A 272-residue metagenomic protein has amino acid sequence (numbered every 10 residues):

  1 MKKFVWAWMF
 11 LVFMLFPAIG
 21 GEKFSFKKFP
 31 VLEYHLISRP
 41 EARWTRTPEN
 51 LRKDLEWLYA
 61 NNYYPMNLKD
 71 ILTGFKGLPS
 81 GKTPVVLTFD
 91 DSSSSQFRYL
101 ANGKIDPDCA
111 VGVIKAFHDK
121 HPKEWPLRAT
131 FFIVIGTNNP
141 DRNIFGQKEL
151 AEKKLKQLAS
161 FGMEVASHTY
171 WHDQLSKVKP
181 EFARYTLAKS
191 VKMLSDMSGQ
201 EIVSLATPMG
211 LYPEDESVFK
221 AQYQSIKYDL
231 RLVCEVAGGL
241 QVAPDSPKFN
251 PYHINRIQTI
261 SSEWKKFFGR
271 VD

Functional and structural regions predicted by a protein language model:
M1-F4: Positively charged n-region of N-terminal signal peptides that target proteins for export
A7-L15: Bacterial N-terminal signal peptides
P17-E22, P140: Boundary at the C-terminal end of the N-terminal hydrophobic targeting segment
G21-T88, S93-A101, K177-D272: C-terminal active-site subregion of NodB/CE4 polysaccharide deacetylases
L78, F117-P126, G146-A166, Q224-S225 (+1 more regions): Acidic (Asp/Glu)-rich catalytic clusters
T88, F132, A166: Generic enzyme active-site microenvironment
R98-K120, R128-T130: A short alpha/beta connector and helix-capping loop motif
L100, V113, N143-E164, Y170-S198 (+1 more regions): Alpha-helical scaffold elements lining the catalytic groove of polysaccharide deacetylases
